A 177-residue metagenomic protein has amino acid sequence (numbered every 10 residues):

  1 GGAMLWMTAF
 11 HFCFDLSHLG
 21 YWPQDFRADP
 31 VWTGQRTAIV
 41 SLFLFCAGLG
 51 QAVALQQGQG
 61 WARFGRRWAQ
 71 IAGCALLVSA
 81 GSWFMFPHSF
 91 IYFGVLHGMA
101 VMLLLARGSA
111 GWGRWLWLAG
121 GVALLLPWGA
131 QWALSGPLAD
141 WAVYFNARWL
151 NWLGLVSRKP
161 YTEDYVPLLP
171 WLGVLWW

Functional and structural regions predicted by a protein language model:
G1-W177: Alpha-helical transmembrane segments and their immediate juxtamembrane cytosolic regions
